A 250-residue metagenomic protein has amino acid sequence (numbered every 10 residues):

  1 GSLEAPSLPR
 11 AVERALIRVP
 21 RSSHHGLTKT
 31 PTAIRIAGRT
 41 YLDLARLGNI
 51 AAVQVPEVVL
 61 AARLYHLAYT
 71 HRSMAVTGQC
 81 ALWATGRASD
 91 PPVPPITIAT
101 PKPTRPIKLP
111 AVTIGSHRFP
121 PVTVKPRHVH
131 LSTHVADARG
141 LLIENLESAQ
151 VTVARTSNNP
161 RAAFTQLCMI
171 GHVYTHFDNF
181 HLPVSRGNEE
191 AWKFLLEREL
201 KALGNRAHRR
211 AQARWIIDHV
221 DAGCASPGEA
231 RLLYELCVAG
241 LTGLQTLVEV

Functional and structural regions predicted by a protein language model:
G1-A207: Short gly/ser-rich loop at a beta-strand->alpha-helix junction or flexible surface loop bordering the NTP-binding
R10-A11, R63-Y69, Q212-W215, P227-E235: A generic short-segment signal for beta-strand/edge and adjacent turn/coil regions
L146, A163, C224-L232: Hydrophobic (often cysteine-bearing) scaffold residues that line and stabilize catalytic clefts of nucleotide/cofactor
I170-H172, H219-A222: Conserved short loop/turn motifs at secondary-structure junctions
R206-V220: A short, surface-exposed helix-loop junction/capping segment
Y234-L244: Short helix-loop-beta junction
L244-V250: Active-site metal-binding core of divalent-cation-utilizing nuclease and nuclease-like domains
